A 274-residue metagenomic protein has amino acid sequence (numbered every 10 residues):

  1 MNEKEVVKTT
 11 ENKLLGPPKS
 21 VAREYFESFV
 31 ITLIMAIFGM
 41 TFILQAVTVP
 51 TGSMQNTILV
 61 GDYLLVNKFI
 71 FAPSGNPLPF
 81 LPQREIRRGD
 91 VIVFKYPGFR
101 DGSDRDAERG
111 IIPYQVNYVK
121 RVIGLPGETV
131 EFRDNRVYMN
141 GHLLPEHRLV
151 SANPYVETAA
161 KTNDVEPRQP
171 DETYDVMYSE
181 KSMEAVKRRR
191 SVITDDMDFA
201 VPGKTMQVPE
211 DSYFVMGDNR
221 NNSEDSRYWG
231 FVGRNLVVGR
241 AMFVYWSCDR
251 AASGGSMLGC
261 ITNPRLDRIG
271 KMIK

Functional and structural regions predicted by a protein language model:
N2-A22, F42-I43, V47-T48, V60-K274: Soluble "head" domains of membrane/secretory-pathway proteins
E27-L44: Hydrophobic membrane-insertion alpha-helices, especially the h-region of bacterial N-terminal signal peptides
N56-T57: N-terminal amphipathic/hydrophobic interface segments
